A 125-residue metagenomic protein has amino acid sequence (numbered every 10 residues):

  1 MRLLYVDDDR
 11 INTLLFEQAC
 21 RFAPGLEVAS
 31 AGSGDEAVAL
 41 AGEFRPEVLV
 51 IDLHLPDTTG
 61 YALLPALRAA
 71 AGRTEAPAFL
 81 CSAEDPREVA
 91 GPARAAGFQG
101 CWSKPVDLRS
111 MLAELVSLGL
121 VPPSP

Functional and structural regions predicted by a protein language model:
D7: Conserved acidic carboxylate
R10-A29, A96: Two-component/phosphorelay signaling modules centered on CheY-like receiver
S33-E36, T59-P65: Acidic catalytic/metal-coordinating carboxylates
F44-V50, L55: Active-site beta3 strand of CheY-like receiver
P56, P86: The feature encodes the CheY-like receiver
G60, P92-G100: As written
V106-L115: C-terminal output helix
